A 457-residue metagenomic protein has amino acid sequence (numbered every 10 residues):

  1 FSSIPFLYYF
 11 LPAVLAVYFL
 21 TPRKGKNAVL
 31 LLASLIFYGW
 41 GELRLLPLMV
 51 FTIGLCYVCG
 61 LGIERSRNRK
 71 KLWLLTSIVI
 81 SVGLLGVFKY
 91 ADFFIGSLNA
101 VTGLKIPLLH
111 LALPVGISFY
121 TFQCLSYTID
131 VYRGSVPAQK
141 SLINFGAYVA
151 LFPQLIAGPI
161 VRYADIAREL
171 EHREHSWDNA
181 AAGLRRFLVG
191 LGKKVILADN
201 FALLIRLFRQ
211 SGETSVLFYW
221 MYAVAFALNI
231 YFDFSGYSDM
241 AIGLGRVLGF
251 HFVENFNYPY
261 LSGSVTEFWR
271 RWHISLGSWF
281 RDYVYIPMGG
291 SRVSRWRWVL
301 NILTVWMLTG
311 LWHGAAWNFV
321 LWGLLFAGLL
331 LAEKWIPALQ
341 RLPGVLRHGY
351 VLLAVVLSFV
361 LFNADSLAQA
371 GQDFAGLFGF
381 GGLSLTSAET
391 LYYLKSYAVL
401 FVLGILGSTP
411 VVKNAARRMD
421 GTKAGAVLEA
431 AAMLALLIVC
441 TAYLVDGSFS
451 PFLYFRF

Functional and structural regions predicted by a protein language model:
F1-R456: Membrane-embedded transmembrane alpha-helical bundles that form the catalytic cores of multi-pass lipid-modifying
